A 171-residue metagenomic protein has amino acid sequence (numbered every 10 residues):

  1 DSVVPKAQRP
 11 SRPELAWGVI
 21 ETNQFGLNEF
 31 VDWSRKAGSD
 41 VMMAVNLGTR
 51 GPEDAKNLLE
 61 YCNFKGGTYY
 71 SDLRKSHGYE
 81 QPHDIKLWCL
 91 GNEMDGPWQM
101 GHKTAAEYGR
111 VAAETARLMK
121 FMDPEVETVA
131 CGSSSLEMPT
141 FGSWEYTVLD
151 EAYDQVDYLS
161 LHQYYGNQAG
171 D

Functional and structural regions predicted by a protein language model:
D1-L27, D32, T68-W98: Aromatic- and acidic-residue-enriched carbohydrate-binding clefts of CAZyme catalytic domains
D1-Q8, N28, N46-C62, S135-L136: Aromatic-lined carbohydrate-binding surfaces of glycoside hydrolases
I20-E21, L47-E53, G66-Y69, G96-W98 (+3 more regions): Acidic-and-aromatic substrate-binding clefts and catalytic sites of carbohydrate-active enzymes
V31-K36, N63, S76-H83, V148-Q155: Acidic (Asp/Glu)-rich catalytic clusters
V31-R35, L59, N63, A112-P124: Surface-exposed amphipathic alpha-helices with a cationic face
S34, L58, W88, E93 (+3 more regions): Conserved, mostly hydrophobic/aromatic
D40-A44, K86-L90, E127-A130, D157-L161: Structural recognition of the beta-strand scaffold that forms the well-ordered cores of secreted hydrolase catalytic
T104-D171: Noncatalytic carbohydrate-binding groove/subsite architecture in carbohydrate-active enzymes
